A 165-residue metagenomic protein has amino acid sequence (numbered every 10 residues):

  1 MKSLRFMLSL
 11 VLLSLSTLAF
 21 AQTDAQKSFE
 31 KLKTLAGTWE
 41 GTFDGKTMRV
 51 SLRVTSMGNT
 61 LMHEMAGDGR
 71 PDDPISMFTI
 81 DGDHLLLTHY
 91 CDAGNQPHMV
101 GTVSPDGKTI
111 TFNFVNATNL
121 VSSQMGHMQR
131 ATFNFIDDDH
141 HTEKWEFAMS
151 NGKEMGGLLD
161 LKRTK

Functional and structural regions predicted by a protein language model:
M1-L8: Bacterial N-terminal signal peptides that target proteins for export
Q22-T23, H140-K165: Edge beta-strand at a domain terminus
T23-T38, T132: N-terminal helix-cap/turn-to-beta initiation motif at the start of protein domains
G41, V50, L61-M65, L85-H89 (+2 more regions): Short hydrophobic/aromatic-rich beta-strand segments that constitute the beta-sheet cores of beta-sandwich/beta-barrel
D44-G45, R70, I75-S123: Contiguous, well-ordered beta-strand patches that form the walls/edges of small beta-barrel/beta-sandwich domains
R49-V54, P74-T79, H98-V103, M128-F135 (+2 more regions): Hydrophobic/aromatic beta-strand elements that line small-molecule binding cavities or substrate pockets in beta-rich
